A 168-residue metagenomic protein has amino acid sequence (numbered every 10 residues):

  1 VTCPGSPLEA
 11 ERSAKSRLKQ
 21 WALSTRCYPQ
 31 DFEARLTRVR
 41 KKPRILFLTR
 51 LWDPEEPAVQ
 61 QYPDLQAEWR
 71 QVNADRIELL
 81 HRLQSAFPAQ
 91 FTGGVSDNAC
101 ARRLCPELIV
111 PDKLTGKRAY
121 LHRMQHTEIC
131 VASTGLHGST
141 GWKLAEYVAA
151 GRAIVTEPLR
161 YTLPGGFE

Functional and structural regions predicted by a protein language model:
V1, K41-L46, P88-Q90, I129 (+1 more regions): Hydrophobic beta-strand segments of well-ordered beta-sheets in folded domains
V1-H81: Catalytic core of nucleotide-activated saccharide and alditol-phosphate transferases
G5-L8, R50-P54, G94-C100, L136-S139 (+1 more regions): Short, solvent-exposed loop/turn segments at secondary-structure junctions
P57-Q60, A101-C105: Short aromatic-enriched loop/helix-cap "lid" or pocket-rim segments at secondary-structure transitions that line
R70-V72, A89-S96: Charged, non-catalytic interaction/linker regions at domain boundaries that couple catalytic cores to substrate
E78-T92: A structural motif corresponding to the C-terminal end of an alpha-helix and its immediate exit/capping segment
R102-D112, R118-E168: Catalytic binding pocket for nucleotide-activated donors in carbohydrate/polymer assembly enzymes
